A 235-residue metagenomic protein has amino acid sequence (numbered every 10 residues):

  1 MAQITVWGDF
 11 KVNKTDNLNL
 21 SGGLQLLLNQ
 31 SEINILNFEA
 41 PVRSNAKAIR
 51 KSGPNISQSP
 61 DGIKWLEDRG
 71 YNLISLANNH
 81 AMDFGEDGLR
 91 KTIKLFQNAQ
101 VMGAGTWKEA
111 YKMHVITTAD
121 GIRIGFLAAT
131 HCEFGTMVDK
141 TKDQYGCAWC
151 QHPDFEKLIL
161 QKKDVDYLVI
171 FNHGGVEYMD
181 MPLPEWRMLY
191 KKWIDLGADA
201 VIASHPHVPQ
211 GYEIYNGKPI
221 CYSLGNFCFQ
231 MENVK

Functional and structural regions predicted by a protein language model:
M1-K235: Acidic, metal/ion-coordinating pockets
